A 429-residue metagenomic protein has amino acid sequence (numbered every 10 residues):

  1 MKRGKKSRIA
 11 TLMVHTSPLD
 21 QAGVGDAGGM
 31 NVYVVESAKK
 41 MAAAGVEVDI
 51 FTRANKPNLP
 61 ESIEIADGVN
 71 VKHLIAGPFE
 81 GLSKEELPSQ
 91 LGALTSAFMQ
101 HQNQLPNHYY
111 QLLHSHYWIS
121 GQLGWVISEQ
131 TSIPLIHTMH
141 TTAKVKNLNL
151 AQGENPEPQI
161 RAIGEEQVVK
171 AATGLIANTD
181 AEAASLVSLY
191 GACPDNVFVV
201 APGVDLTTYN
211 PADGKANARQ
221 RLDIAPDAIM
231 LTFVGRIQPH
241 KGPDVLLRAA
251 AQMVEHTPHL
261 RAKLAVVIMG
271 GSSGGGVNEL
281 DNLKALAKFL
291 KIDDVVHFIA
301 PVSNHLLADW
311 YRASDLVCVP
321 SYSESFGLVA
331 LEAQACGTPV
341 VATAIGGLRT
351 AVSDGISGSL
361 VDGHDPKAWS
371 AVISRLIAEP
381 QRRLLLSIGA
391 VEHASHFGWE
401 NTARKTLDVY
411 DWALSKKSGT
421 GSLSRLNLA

Functional and structural regions predicted by a protein language model:
M1-I63, D67-V71, L426-A429: N-terminal subdomain of nucleotide-sugar transferases
N210-I224, L423: A short helix/loop element that forms part of the nucleotide-sugar donor recognition site in Leloir-type
A225-K241, L247-A250, V267: Conserved donor-binding/catalytic core segment of Leloir-type glycosyltransferases
G270, N278-V302: Nucleotide-activated donor-binding/catalytic signature segment of Leloir-type glycosyltransferases, i.e., the conserved
P301, D309-S314: Short alpha-helical donor nucleotide-sugar binding micro-motif in glycosyltransferases
Y322: Aromatic "clamp/platform" in nucleotide-sugar-dependent glycosyltransferases that forms part of the donor/acceptor
P339-A342, V352: Short hydrophobic beta-strand element within catalytic cores of glycosyltransferases and related nucleotide-activated
D354-G355, S359-P366, R375-P380: Conserved acidic donor-binding segment of nucleotide-sugar-dependent glycosyltransferases
